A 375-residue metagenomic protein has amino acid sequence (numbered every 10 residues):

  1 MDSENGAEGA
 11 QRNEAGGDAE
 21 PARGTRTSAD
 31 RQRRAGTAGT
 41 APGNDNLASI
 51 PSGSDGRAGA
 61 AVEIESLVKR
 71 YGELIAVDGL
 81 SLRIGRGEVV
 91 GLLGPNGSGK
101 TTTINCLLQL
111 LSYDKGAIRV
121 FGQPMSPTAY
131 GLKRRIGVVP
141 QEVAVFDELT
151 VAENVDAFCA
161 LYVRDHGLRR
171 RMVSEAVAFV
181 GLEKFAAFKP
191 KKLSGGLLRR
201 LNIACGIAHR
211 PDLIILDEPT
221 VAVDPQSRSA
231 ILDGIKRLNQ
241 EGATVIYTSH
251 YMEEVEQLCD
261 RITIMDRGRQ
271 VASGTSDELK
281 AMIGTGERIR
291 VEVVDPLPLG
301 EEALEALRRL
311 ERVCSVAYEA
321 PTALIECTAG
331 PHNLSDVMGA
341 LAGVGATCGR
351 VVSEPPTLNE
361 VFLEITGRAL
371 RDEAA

Functional and structural regions predicted by a protein language model:
G116-P127, L132: Conserved ABC transporter NBD signature motif
E148, K189-G196: Conserved ABC ATPase signature
D156, A160, G167-F185: Conserved ABC ATPase "signature" region
R210: Conserved catalytic motifs of ABC-family nucleotide-binding domains
I214-E218: Catalytic Walker B motif of ABC-type/P-loop ATPase nucleotide-binding domains
L232-T328: ABC transporter nucleotide-binding domain
